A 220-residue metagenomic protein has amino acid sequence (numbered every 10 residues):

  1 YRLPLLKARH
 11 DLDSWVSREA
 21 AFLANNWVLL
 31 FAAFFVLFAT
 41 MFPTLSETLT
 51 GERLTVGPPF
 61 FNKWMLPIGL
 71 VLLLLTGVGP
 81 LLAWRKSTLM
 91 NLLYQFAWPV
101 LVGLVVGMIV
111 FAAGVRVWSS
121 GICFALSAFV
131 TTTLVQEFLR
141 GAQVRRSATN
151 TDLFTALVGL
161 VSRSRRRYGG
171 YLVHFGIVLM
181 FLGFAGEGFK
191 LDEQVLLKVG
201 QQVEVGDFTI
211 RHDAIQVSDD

Functional and structural regions predicted by a protein language model:
Y1-V205, I210: Contiguous transmembrane helix-bundle modules in multi-pass membrane proteins
G206-D220: Short extracytoplasmic
